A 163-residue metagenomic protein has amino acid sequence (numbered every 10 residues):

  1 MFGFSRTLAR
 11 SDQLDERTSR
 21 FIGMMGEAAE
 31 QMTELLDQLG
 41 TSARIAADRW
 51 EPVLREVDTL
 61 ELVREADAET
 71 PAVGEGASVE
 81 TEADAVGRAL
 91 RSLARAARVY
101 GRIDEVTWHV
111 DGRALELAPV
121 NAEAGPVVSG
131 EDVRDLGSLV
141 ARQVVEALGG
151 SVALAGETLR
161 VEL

Functional and structural regions predicted by a protein language model:
F2-D15: Conserved C-terminal segment of the DHp
G3, E34-D48: Conserved E/DxxT/N motif and adjacent residues on the DHp alpha2 helix of HisKA-family sensor histidine kinases
R17, A47-V57, S78-E80: Short flexible loop/turn segments at helix-to-beta-strand junctions within the C-terminal catalytic HATPase_c
E27-M32: Short alpha-helical segment of the dimerization/phosphotransfer core of two-component systems
V53-D67, G87: A conserved beta-strand-to-alpha-helix junction within the catalytic ATP-binding
A114-L139: Glycine-rich/acidic phosphate-handling loop/turn and adjacent ATP-lid/helix of nucleotide-binding kinase/ATPase domains
